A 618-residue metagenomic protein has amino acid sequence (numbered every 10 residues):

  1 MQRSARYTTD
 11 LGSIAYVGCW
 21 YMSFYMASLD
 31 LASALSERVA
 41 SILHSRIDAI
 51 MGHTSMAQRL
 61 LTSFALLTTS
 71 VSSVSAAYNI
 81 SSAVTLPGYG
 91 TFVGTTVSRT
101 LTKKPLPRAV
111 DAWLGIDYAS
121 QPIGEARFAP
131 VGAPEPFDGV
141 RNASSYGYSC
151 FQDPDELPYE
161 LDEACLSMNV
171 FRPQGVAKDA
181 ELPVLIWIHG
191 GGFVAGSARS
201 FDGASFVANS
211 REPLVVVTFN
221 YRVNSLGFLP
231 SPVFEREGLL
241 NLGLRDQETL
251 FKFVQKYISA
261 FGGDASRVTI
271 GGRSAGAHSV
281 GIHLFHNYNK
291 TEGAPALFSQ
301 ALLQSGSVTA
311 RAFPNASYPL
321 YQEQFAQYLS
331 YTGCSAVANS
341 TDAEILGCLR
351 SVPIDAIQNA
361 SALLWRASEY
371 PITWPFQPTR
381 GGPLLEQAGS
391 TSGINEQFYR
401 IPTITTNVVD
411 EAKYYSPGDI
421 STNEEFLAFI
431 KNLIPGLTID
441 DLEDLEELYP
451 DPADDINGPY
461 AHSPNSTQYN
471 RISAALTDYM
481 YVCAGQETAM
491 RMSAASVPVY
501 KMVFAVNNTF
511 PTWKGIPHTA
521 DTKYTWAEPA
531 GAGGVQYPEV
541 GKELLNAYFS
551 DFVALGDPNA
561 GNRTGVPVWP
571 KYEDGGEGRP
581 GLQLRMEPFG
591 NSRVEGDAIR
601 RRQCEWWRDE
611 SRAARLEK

Functional and structural regions predicted by a protein language model:
M1, M22, M26-V39, L43-A77: Fungal secretory targeting signals
S70-G238, V409, P417, L427 (+6 more regions): Non-catalytic accessory segments of hydrolases
P154-E156, T249, K256, R267 (+6 more regions): Substrate-access "cap/lid" subdomains that shape and gate the entrance to catalytic or ligand-binding pockets
G238-S259: Alpha/beta-hydrolase active-site loop
G262-R273: Alpha/beta-hydrolase fold nucleophile elbow
G272-A275, S305: Catalytic nucleophile serine of serine hydrolases, specifically the conserved "nucleophile elbow" pentapeptide
A277-K290: Short glycine-enriched nucleophile-adjacent loop and the immediately C-terminal alpha-helix near the catalytic center
A474, V482-K618: Mobile gating loops/cap/lid regions near enzyme active sites that modulate substrate access
